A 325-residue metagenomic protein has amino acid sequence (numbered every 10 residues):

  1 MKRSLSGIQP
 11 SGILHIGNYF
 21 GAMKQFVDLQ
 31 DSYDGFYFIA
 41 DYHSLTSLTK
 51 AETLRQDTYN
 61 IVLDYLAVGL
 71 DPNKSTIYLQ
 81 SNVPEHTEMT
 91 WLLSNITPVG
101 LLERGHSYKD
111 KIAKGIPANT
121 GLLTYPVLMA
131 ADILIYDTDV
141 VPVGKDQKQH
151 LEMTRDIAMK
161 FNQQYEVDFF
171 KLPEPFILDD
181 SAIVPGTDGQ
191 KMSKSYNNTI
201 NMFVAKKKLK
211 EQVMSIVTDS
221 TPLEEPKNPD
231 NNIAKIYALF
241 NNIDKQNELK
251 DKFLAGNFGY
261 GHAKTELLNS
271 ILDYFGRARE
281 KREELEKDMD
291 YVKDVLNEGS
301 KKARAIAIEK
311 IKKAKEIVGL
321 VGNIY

Functional and structural regions predicted by a protein language model:
M1-K2, Y325: Basic/polar N-terminal segments that are highly enriched at the extreme N-terminus, encompassing both cleavable
K2-A131, E283: N-terminal Rossmann-like or analogous alpha/beta NTP/dinucleotide-binding catalytic cores that position adenine
N18, Q149, R155-Y325: Conserved nucleotide- and phosphate/pyrophosphate-binding catalytic cores in adenylate/nucleotidyl-handling enzymes
V62, G69, T97-G100, T138 (+2 more regions): A generic secondary-structure signal for well-formed alpha-helical elements
T76-L79, P142, T221: Short catalytic-loop micro-motif centered on adjacent basic/acidic residues
V99-E103, I135-P142, N241-L249, R279: Short helix-capping/linker segments at secondary-structure and domain boundaries
D110-F161, Y165: Internal, conserved structured core segments that host functional sites
